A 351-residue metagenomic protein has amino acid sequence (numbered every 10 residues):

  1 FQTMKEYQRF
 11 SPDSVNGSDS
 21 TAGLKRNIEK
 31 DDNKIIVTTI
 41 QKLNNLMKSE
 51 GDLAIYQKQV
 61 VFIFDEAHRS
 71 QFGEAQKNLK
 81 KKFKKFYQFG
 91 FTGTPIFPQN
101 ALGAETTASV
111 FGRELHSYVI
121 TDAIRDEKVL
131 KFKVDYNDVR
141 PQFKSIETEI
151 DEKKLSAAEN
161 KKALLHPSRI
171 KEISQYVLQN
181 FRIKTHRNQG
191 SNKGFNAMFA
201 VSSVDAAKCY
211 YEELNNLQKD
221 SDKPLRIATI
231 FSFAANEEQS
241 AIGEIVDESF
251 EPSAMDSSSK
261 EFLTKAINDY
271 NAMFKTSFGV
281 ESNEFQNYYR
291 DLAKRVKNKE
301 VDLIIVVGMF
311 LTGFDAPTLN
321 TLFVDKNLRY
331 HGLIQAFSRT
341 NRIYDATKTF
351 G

Functional and structural regions predicted by a protein language model:
F1, V61-I63, F89, N196-S202 (+4 more regions): Extended hydrophobic secondary-structure segments that form protein cores and membrane-embedded regions
F1-Q8, V201-A207: Conserved Walker A/P-loop ATP-binding site and its immediately adjacent core in helicase/helicase-like ATPase domains
Y7-M47: Inter-Walker segment of RecA-like/P-loop motor cores
G23, T39-K42, E74-N78, R169-N180 (+3 more regions): Well-ordered alpha-helical segments embedded in enzymatic catalytic cores
K30-N33, Y56-K58, K82-K85, K193-G194 (+2 more regions): Short loop/turn elements that form and flank the Walker-type P-loop nucleotide-binding site in RecA-like NTPase cores
D32-N44, F285, N298-T312: Conserved two-lobed SF2 helicase motor
K34, K162-L303: Conserved C-terminal RecA-like helicase domain
Q41-G51, I55-S156, L311-G351: Signature of the SF2 helicase/ATPase Hel1-core->accessory helical subdomain module
